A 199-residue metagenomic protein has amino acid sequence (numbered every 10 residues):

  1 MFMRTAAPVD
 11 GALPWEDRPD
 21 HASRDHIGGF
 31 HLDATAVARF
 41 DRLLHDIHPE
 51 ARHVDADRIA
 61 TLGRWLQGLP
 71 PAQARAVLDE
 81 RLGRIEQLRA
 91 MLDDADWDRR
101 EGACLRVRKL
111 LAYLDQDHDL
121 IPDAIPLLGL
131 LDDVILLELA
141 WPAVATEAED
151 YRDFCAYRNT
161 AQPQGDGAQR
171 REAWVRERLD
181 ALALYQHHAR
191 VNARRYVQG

Functional and structural regions predicted by a protein language model:
M1-L105, E138, P142-G199: Terminal, membrane-proximal amphipathic helices and intrinsically disordered targeting/regulatory segments
L110-L137: Membrane-inserting effector segments that mediate pore formation, membrane fusion, or transient membrane insertion
